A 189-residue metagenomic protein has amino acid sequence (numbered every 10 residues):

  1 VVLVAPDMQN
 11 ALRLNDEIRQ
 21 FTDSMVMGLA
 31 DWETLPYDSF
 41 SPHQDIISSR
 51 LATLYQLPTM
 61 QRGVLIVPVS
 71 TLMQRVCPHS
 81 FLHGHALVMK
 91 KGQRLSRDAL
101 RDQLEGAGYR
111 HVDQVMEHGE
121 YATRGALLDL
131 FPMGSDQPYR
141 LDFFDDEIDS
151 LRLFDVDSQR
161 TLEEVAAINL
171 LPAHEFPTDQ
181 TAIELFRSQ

Functional and structural regions predicted by a protein language model:
V1-Q189: ASCE RecA-like P-loop NTPase motor cores that couple ATP hydrolysis to mechanical translocation on nucleic acids
